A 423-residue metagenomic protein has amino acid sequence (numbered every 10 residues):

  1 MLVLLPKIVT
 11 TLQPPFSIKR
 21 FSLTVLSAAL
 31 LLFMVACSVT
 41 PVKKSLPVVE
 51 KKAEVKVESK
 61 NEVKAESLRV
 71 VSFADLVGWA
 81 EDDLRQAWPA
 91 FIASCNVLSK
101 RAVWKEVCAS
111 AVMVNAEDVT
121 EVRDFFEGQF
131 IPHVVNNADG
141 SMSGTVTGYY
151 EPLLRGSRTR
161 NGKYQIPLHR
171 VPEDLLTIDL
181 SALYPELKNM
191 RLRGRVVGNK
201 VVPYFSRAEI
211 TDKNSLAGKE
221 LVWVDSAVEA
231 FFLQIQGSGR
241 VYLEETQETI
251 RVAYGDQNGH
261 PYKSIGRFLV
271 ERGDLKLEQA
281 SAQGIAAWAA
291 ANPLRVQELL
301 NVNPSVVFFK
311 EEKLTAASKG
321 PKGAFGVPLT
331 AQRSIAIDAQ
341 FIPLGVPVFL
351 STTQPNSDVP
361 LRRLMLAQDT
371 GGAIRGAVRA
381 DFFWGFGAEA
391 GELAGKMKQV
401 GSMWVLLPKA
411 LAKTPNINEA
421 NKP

Functional and structural regions predicted by a protein language model:
L5-L26: Bacterial N-terminal signal peptides that target proteins for export
V25-V35: Bacterial N-terminal signal peptides
L30-L31, R101, P360: Residue-level signal for mature regions of secreted extracellular proteins and peptides
C37-S59: Bacterial Sec signal peptide processing site at the extreme N-terminus
S38-V39, A317-P423: C-terminal soluble interaction/assembly domains
K64, V146, G237, E248 (+5 more regions): Envelope-exposed proteins and targeting segments
S67-K313: Secretory/export targeting leaders with adjacent low-complexity proregions
